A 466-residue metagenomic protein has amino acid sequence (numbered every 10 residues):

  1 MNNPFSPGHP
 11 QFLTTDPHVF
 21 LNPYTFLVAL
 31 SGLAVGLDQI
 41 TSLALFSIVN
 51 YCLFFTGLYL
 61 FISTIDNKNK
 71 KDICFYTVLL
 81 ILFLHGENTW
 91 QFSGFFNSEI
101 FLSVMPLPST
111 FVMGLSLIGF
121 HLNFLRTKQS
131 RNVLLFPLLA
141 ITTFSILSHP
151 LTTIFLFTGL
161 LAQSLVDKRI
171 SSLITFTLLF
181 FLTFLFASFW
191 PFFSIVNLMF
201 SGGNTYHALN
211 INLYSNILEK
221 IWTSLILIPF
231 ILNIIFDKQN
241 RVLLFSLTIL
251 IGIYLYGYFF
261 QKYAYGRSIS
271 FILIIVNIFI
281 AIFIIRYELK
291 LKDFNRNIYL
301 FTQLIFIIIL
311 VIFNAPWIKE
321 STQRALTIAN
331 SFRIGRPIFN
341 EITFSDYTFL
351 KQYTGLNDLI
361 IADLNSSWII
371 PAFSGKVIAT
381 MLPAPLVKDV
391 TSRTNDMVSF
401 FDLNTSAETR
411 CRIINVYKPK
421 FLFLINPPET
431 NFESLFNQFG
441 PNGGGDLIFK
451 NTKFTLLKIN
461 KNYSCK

Functional and structural regions predicted by a protein language model:
M1-L115, F144, S148-I154, G335-P337 (+1 more regions): Active-site lumenal/periplasmic loops and adjacent helix-entry segments of GT-C-fold, multi-pass membrane
N2-S6, L13-D16, L21, F136 (+2 more regions): Transmembrane catalytic cores of multi-pass membrane glycosyltransferases and polysaccharide-assembly enzymes
Y51, F155, Q261-K292: Hydrophobic/aromatic-rich transmembrane helices and adjacent perimembrane loops
L58-K68, N123, I284, E288 (+1 more regions): Transmembrane-helix signature of membrane-embedded glycosylation machinery that interfaces with polyprenol carriers
T77-G94, F184-G202, Q239-S268, I282 (+1 more regions): Membrane-interface helix-loop junctions at the exits of transmembrane helices
F111-L134, S164, I235-F236: Membrane-interface transmembrane helices that cradle and orient dolichyl/undecaprenyl
L178-F181, R286-S321: Signature aromatic-anchored transmembrane alpha helix within multi-pass, membrane-resident enzymes that catalyze glycan
A315-K466: Extracytoplasmic
